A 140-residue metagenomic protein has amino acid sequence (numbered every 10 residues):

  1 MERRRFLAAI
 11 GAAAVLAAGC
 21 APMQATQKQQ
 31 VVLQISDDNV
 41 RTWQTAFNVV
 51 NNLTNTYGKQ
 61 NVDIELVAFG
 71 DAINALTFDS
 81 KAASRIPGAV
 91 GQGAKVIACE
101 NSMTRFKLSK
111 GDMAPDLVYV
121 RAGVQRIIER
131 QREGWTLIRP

Functional and structural regions predicted by a protein language model:
M1-A14: N-terminal secretory signal peptides and thylakoid transit peptides that target proteins across membranes
C20-P140: Secreted/extracellular ectodomain signature
